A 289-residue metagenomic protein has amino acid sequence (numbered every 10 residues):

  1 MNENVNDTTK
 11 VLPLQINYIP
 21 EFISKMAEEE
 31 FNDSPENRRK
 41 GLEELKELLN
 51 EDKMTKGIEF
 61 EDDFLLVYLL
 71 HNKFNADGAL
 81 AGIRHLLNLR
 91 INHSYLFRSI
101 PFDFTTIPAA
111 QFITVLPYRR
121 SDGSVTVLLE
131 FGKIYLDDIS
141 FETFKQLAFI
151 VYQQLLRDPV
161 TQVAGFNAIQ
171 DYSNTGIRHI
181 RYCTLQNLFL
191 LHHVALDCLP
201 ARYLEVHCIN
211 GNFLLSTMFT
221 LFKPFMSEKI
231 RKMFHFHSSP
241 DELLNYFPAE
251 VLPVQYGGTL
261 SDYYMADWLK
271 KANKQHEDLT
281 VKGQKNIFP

Functional and structural regions predicted by a protein language model:
M1-P289: Basic, amphipathic alpha-helical/coil surface patches used to engage anionic, phosphate-bearing ligands and membranes
